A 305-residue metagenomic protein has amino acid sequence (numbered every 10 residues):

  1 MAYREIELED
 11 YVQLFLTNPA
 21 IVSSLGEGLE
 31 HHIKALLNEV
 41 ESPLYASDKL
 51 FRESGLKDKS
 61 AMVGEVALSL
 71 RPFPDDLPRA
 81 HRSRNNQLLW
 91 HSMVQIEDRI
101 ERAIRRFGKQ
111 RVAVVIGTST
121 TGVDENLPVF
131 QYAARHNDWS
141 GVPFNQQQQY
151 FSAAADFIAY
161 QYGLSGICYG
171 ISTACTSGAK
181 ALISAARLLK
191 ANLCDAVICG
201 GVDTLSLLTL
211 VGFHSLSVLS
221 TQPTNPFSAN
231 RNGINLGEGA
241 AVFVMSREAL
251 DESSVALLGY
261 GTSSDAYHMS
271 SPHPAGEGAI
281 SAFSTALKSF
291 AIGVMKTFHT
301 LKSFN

Functional and structural regions predicted by a protein language model:
E5-D10, L44-V94, T121-R135, W139-S184 (+2 more regions): Conserved catalytic cysteine-centered active-site region of acyl-thioester-dependent Claisen-condensing enzymes
E9-N18, L29-K49, S54-D58, M62 (+2 more regions): Condensing-enzyme catalytic core mediating Claisen C-C bond formation in acyl metabolism
Y11-F15, R111-V115, D195-C199, T224: Short glycine-aspartate micro-motif
N85-R105, A181, A282-G293: Stable alpha-helical structural segments in soluble proteins, enriched in small hydrophobic residues
A113-I116, Y169-S172, V197-V202, S254-Y260 (+1 more regions): Beta-strand segments within the central parallel beta-sheet cores of soluble alpha/beta enzyme folds
A159-G163, A186-L193, R247: Alpha-helix C-terminal capping segments
L193-S215, S220-F227, R231-N232, Y260-P274 (+1 more regions): Acyl-CoA/ACP chain-elongation machinery
